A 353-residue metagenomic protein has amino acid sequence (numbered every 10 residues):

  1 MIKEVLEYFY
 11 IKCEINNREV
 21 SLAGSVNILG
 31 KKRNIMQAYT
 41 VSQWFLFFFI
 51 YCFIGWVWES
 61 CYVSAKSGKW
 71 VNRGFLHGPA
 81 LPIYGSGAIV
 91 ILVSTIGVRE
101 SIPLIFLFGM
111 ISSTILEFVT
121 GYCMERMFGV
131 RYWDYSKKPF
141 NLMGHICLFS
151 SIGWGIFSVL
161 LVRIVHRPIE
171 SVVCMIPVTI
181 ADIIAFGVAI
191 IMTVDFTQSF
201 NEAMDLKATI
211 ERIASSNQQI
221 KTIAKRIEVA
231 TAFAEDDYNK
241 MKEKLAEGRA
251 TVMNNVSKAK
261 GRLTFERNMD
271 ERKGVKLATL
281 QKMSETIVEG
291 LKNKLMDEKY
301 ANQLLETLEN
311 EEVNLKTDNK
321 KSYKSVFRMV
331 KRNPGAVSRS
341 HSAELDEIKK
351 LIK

Functional and structural regions predicted by a protein language model:
I2-Y8: Extreme N-terminal basic, low-complexity initiation segments that serve as generic localization/processing leaders
F9, N17, I28-K353: Aromatic-rich, lipid-facing transmembrane alpha helices and their immediate juxtamembrane interface loops in integral
